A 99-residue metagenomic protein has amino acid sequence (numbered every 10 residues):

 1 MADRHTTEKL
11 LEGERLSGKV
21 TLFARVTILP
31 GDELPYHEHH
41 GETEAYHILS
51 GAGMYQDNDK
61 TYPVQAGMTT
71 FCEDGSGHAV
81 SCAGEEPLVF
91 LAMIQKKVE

Functional and structural regions predicted by a protein language model:
M1-T21, P35: A short, N-terminal "cap"/entry segment at the start of jelly-roll beta-barrel domains of the cupin/DSBH fold
L11, A24-H39, D74: Conserved short histidine dyad/triad with adjacent acidic residue
R25, A45, D59-P63: Short, surface-exposed secondary-structure edge patches
T27-L29, E38-Y55: Short, conserved beta-strand element in jelly-roll/cupin
P30, G41-E42, K60, S76 (+1 more regions): A generic "binding-loop/recognition-motif" signal
E33-P35, M54, T70, D74-V80: Histidine-centered metal-chelating micro-motifs
K60-D74: Short acidic-glycine-tyrosine-enriched beta hairpin
D74-E99: Ligand-binding loop in jelly-roll beta-barrel domains
